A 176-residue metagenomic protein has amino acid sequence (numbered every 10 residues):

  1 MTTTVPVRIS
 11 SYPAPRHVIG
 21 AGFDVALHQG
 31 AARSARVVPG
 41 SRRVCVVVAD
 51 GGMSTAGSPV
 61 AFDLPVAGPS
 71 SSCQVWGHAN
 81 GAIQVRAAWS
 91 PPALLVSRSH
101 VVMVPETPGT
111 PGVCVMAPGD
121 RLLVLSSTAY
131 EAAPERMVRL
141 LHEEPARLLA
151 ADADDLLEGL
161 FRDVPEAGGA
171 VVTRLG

Functional and structural regions predicted by a protein language model:
T2-R8, F62-V66, A117-V124, Y130-G176: C-terminal catalytic subdomain
P6, S10-H17, H28-P39, T55-H100 (+2 more regions): Catalytic core of PPM/PP2C metal-dependent serine/threonine phosphatase domains
I19-G20, S97-S99, P134-M137: Short acidic, glycine/serine/threonine-rich loops at helix termini
G20, G51, W89, P105-T110 (+1 more regions): Glycine-centered flexibility motif
D24, Q29, S41-S54, A87 (+2 more regions): Conserved beta-strand-loop-short alpha-helix elements that form and flank the Mn2+/Mg2+-coordinating active site
L94, V104-E106, H142-P145: Short, low-complexity, polar/charged sequence segments that are solvent-exposed and flexible
S97-R98, M103-P105, P111-V113, P118-D120 (+1 more regions): ATP/nucleotide-binding catalytic cores
